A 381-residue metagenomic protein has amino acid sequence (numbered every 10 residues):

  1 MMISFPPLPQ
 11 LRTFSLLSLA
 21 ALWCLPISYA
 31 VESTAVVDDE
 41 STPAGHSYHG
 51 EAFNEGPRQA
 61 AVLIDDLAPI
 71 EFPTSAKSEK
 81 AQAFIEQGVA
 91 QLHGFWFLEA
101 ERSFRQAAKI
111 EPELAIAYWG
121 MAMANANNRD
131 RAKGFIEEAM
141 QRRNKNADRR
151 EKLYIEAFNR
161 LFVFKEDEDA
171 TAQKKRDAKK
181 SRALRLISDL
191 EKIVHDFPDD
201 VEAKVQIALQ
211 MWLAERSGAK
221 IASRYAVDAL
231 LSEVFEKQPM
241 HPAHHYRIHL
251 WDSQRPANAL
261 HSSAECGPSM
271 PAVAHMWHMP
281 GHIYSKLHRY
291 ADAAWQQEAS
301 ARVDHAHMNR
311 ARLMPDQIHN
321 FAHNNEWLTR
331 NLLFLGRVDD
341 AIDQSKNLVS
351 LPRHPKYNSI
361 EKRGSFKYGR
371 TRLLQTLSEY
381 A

Functional and structural regions predicted by a protein language model:
M1-L11: N-terminal secretory signal peptides that target proteins for export/translocation
Q10-L17, A115: Sec-dependent signal peptide recognition, specifically the positively charged N-region followed immediately by
F14-P26: Bacterial N-terminal signal peptides
V31-R247, P256, E265-P271, L287-A311 (+1 more regions): N-terminal alpha-helical interaction modules that lie
I318-F321: Aromatic- and carboxylate-enriched substrate-binding clefts and catalytic-loop regions of carbohydrate-active enzymes
